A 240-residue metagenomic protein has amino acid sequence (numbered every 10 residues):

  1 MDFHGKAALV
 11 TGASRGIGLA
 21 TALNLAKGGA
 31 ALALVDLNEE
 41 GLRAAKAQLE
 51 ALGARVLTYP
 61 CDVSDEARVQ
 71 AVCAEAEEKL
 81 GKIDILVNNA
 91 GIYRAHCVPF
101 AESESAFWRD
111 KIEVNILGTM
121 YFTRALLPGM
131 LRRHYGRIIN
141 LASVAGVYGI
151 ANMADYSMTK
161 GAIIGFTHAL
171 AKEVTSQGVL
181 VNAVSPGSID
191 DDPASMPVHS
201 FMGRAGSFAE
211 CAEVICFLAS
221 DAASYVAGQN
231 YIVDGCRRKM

Functional and structural regions predicted by a protein language model:
A7, S14-G16: Conserved glycine-rich cofactor-binding loop
C97, Y148, C216, A227-M240: Short C-terminal tail/terminal secondary-structure segment of NAD(P)H-dependent dehydrogenase/reductase domains
C97-F100, E104-I112, M196: Substrate-binding pocket helix/loop in short-chain dehydrogenase/reductase
T123, T159, T167: Active-site helix of classical SDR
P128, K172-S176, S224: Alpha-helical segment proximal to the catalytic Tyr-Lys
S143: Residue(s) in the substrate-gating loop at a strand-loop-helix junction that position the organic substrate next
S200-C211, A222: A conserved structural motif in NAD(P)-dependent oxidoreductases
